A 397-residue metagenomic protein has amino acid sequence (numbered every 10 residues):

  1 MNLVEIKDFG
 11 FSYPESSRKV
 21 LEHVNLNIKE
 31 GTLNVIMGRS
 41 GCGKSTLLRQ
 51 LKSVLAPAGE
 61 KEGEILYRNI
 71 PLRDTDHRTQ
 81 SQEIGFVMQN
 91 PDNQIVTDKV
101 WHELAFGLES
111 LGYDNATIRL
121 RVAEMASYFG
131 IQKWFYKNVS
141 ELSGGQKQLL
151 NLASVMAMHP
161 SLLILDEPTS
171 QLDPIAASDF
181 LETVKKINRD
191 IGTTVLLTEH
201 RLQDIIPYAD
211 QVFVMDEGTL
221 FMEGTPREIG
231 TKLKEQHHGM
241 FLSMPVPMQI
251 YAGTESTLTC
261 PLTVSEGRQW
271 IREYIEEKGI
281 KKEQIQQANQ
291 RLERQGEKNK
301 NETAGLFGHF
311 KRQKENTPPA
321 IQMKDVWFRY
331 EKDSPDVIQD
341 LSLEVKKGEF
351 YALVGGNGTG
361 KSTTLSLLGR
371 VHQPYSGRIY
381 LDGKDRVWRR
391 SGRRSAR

Functional and structural regions predicted by a protein language model:
M1-I6, F11-H23, L55-A58, D76 (+3 more regions): A short, flexible loop at the N-terminus of ABC-type nucleotide-binding domains that lies
K52, G369: Helix-to-loop junction immediately C-terminal to a conserved catalytic motif
E60-P71, G377-D385, A396: Conserved ABC transporter NBD signature motif
A116-W134: Conserved ABC ATPase "signature" region
N138-L142: Conserved ABC ATPase signature
L163-D166: Catalytic Walker B motif of ABC-type/P-loop ATPase nucleotide-binding domains
M215, T219-A252: Conserved beta-strand-loop-alpha-helix hinge in the C-terminal portion of ABC ATPase nucleotide-binding domains
